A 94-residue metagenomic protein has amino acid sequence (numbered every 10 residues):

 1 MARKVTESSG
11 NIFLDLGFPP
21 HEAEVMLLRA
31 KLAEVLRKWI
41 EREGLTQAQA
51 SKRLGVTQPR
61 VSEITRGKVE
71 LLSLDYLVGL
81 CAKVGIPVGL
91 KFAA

Functional and structural regions predicted by a protein language model:
M1-E34: N-terminal flexible/basic segments that precede or flank functional cores
P20, L27-K38, R42-Q47, P87: Non-transmembrane "mature" sequence context
I40, S51, C81: The alpha-helix within a helix-turn-helix
E43-S62: Short alpha-helical DNA-recognition segment
T65: DNA major-groove recognition helix of helix-turn-helix
K68-S73: Short, solvent-exposed alpha-helical "recognition" segments
L74-K91: DNA major-groove recognition helix of helix-turn-helix/homeodomain DNA-binding modules
